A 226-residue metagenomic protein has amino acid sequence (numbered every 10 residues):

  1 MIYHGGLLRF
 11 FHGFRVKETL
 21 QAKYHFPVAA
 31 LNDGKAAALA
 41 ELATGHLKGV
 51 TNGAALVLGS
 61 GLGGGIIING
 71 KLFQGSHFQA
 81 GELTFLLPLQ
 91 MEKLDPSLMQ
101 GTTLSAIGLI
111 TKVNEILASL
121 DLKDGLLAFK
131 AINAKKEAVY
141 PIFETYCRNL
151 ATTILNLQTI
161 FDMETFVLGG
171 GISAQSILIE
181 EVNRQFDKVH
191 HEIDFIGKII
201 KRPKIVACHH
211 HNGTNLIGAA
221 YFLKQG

Functional and structural regions predicted by a protein language model:
M1-P96, N215-G226: Phosphate-binding/catalytic loop of phosphoryl-transfer enzymes
E18-F26, A43-V50, Q90-G226: ATP-binding/phosphotransfer module of carbohydrate and carboxylate kinases, centering on a glycine-rich
